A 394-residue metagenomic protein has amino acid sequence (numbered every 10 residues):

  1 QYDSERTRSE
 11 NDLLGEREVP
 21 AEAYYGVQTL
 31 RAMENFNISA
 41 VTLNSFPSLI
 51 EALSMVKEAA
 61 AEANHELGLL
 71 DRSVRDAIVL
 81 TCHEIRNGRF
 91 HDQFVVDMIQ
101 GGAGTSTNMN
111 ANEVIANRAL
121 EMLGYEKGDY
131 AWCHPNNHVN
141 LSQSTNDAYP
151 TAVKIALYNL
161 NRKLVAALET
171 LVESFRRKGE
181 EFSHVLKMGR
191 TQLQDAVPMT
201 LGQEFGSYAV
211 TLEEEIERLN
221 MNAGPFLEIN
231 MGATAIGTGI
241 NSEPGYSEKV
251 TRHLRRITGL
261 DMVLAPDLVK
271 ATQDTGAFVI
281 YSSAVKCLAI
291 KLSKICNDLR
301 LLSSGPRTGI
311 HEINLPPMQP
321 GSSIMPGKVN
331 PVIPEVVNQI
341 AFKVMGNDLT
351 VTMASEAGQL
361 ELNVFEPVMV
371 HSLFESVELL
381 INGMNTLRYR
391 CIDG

Functional and structural regions predicted by a protein language model:
Q1-G394: Conserved, well-structured ligand/cofactor-binding cores
